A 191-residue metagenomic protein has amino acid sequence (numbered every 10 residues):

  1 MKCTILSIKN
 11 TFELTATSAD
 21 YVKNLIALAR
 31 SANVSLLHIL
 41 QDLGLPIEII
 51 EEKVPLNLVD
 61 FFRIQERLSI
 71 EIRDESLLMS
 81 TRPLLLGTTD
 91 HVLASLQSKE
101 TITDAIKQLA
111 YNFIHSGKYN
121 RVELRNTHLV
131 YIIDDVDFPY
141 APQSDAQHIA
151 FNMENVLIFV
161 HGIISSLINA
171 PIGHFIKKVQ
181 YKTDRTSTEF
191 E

Functional and structural regions predicted by a protein language model:
M1-I132: N-terminal low-complexity or simple alpha-helical regulatory segments that function as activation/interaction modules
T101-E191: Alpha-helical bundle regulatory/interaction domains
